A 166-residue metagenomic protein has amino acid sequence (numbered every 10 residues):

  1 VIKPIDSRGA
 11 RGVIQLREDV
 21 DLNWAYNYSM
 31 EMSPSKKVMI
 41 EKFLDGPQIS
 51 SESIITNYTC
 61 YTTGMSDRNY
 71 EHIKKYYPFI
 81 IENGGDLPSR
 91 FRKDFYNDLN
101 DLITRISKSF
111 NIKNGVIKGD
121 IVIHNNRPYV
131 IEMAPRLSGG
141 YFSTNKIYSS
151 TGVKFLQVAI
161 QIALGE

Functional and structural regions predicted by a protein language model:
V1, S7-G12, L16-M39: N-terminal beta-alpha lobe that positions the nucleotide/phosphoryl donor in ATP/NTP-coupled carboxylate activation
Q15, S89-Y96, S149: Hydrophobic alpha-helical scaffolding
D21-W24, C60, R92: Short helix-loop capping/hinge motifs at secondary-structure junctions, enriched in acidic/polar residues
N23-A25, D98, L102, V158: Short, solvent-exposed alpha-helical surface patches in well-structured domains
S29-K37, L44-P88, N97-V130, A134-S143 (+1 more regions): Phosphate-binding core of ATP-grasp and ATP-grasp-like enzymes
F43, S150, I162: Conserved catalytic core of Hanks-type protein kinase domains
R136-V158: ATP-dependent carboxylate-activation loops
V158-E166: Peripheral (often C-terminal) accessory segments that flank ATP-dependent C-N-forming ligase machineries
